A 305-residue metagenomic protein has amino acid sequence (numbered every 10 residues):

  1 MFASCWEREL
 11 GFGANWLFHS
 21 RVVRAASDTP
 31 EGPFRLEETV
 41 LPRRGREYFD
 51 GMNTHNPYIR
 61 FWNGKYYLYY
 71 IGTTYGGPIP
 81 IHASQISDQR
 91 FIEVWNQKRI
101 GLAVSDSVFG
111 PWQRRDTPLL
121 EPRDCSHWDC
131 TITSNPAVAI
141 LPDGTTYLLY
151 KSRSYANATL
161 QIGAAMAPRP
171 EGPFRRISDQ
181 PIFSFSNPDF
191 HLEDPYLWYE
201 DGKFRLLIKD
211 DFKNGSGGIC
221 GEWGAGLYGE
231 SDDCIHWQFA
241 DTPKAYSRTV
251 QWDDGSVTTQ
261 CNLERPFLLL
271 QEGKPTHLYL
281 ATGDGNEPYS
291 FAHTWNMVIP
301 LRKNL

Functional and structural regions predicted by a protein language model:
M1-L305: Carbohydrate-active catalytic/glycan-binding domains of CAZyme proteins, especially the secreted or lumenal ectodomains
